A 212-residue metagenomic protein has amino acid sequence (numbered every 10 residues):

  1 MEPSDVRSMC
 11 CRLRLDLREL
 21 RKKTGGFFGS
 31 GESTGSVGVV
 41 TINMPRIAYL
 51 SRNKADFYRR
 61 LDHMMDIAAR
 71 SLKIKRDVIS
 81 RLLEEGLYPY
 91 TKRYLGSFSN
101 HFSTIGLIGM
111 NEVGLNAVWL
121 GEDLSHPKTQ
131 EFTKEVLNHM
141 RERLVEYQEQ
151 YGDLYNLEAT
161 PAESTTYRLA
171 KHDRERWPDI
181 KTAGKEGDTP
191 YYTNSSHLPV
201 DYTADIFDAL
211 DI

Functional and structural regions predicted by a protein language model:
M1-S99, L120, H126-I212: Conserved catalytic cores of very large enzyme subunits
S103-N116, N138: Contiguous, well-ordered alpha-helical segments that form the cores/surfaces of helical PPI scaffolds
